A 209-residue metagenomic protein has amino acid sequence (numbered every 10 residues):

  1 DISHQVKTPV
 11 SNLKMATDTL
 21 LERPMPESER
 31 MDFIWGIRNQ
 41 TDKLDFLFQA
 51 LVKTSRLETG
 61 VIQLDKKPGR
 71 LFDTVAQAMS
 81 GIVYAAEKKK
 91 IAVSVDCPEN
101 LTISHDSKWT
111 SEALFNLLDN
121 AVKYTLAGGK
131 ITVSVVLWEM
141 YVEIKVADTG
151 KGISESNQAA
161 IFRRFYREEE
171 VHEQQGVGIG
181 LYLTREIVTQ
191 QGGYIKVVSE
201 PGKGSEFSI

Functional and structural regions predicted by a protein language model:
N39-L44: Short alpha-helical segment of the dimerization/phosphotransfer core of two-component systems
D65-P68, E87, A92-T102: Conserved catalytic submotifs in the C-terminal HATPase_c
D65-S80, S94, V136: A conserved beta-strand-to-alpha-helix junction within the catalytic ATP-binding
A121-V122: Short helix-loop "hinge" at the ATP-lid/N-box region of the Bergerat-fold HATPase_c
G128-M140: Short beta-strand/loop element within the Bergerat-fold HATPase_c
I153-F165: Short conserved segment of the HATPase_c
G193-Y194: Conserved glycine-rich
